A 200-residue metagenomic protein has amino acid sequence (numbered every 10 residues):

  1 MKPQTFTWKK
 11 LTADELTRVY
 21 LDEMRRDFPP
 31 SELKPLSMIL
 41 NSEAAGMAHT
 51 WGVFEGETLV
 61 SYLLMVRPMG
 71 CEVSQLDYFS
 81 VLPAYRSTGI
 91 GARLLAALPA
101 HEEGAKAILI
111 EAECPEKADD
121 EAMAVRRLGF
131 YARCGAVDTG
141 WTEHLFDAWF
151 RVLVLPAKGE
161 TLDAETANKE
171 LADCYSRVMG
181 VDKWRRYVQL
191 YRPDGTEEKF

Functional and structural regions predicted by a protein language model:
M1-M38, E170-D173, R177, V181-R186 (+1 more regions): Short amphipathic alpha-helix that is part of the acyltransferase structural core
K2, I108-F200: Terminal substrate-recognition subdomain of acyl/acetyltransferases
N41-G46: Short loop/turn motifs at secondary-structure junctions and domain boundaries
G52, T58-R67, V73-S80: Conserved beta-strand in the GNAT
F54-G56, L155-P156: Active-site beta-strand termini and strand-to-loop segments that position acidic
R67-L76, R86, G104-K106, W149: A conserved beta-turn-beta hairpin within the catalytic core of GNAT-like acetyltransferases that forms part
V81, S87-E102: Conserved acetyl-CoA-binding loop-helix of GNAT-fold acetyltransferases
